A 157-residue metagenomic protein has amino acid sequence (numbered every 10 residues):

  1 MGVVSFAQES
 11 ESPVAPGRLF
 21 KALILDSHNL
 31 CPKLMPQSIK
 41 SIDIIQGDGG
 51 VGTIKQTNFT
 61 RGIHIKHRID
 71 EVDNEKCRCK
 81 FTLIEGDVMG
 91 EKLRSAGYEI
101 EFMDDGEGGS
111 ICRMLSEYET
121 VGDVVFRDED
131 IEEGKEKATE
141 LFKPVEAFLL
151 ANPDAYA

Functional and structural regions predicted by a protein language model:
M1-G2, M103, E132-A157: C-terminal helix/juxtamembrane-tail motif
M1-G50: Hydrophobic ligand-binding cavity/cleft-lining segments
V3-E9, I39, I54, H64 (+3 more regions): Intrinsic-disorder/low-complexity, polar/charged segments enriched in Ser/Thr/Lys/Arg/Asp/Glu/Gln
Q8-S10, I65-E71, S95-D104: Hydrophobic/aromatic beta-strand elements that line small-molecule binding cavities or substrate pockets in beta-rich
P16-G17, G47, D70-R78, E101-I111: A short, structured loop/turn motif at beta-sheet edges
L19-L23, K55, I69, C112-M114: Hydrophobic pocket/interface hotspot
L30-K33, K40-E91, F148, N152: Glycine-rich portal/gate segments that line the openings of hydrophobic small-molecule binding cavities
K80-E140: Beta-strand/loop substructures that line and gate deep hydrophobic ligand-binding cavities in soluble
